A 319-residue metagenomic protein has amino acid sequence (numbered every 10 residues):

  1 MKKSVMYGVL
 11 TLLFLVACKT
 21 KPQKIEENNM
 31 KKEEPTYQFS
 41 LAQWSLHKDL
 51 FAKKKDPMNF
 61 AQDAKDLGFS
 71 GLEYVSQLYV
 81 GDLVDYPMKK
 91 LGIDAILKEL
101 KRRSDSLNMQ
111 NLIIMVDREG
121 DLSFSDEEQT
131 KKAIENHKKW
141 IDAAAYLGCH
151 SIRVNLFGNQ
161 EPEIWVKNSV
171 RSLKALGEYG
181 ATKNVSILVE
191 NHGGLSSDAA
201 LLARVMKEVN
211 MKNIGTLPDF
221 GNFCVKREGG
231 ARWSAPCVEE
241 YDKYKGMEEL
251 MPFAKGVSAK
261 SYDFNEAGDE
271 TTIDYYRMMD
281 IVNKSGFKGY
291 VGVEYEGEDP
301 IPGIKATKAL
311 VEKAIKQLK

Functional and structural regions predicted by a protein language model:
V16-A17: C-terminal motif of bacterial Sec signal peptides marking the signal peptidase cleavage site
P22-I25, L97-P218, C224: Active-site acidic/histidine proton-transfer and metal-coordination neighborhood in alpha/beta enzyme cores
N29-D56: Boundary/entry segment of secreted carbohydrate-active catalytic domains
E34, V170-D280: Acidic/histidine-rich catalytic cores of soluble enzymes
Y37-Q43, L72-Y74, N111-V116, I152-V154 (+4 more regions): Hydrophobic faces of well-ordered beta-strands that scaffold small-molecule active sites in alpha/beta enzyme cores
F51-A64, Q129-D142, E239-M247, Y275-M278: Short, acidic/polar
D56-L78, L147-G148: Catalytic domains of carbohydrate-active enzymes, especially glycoside hydrolases
E73-K101, L156-E161: Glycine-rich, proline-tolerant flexible connector loops at the mouths of alpha/beta enzymes
